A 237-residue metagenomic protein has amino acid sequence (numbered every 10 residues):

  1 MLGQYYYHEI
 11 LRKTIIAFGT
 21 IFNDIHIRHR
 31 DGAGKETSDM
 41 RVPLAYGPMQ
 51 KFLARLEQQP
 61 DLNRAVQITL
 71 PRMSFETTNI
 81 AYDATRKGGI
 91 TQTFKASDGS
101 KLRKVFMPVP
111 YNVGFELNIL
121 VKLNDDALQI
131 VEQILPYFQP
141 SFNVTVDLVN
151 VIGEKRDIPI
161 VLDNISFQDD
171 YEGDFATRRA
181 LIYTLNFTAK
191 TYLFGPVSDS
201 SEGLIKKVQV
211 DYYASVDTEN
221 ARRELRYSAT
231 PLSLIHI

Functional and structural regions predicted by a protein language model:
M1-Q92: Small/polar-rich, solvent-exposed N-terminal microdomains that initiate assembly or binding
L2-E9, K13, I80-A81, L102-N112 (+1 more regions): Extracellular/virion structural assembly segments
R41-Q50, E57, D83, F94-M107 (+3 more regions): Membrane-lipid interaction segments
P71-N79, M107-L123, E132-I134, R179-Y192: Oligomerization/assembly interface segments of phage tail-like spikes and tubes
A84-G88, G195-S201: Short conserved micro-motifs at the rims of enzyme active sites and ligand-binding pockets
T91-F94, E132-S141, L204-V208: Amphipathic alpha-helical scaffolding segments
M107-V109, Q129, F138-V197, L204 (+1 more regions): Acidic-leaning, charged glycine-interspersed low-complexity segments
I235-I237: Conserved small/polar residues in nucleotide/adenosyl-binding loops
